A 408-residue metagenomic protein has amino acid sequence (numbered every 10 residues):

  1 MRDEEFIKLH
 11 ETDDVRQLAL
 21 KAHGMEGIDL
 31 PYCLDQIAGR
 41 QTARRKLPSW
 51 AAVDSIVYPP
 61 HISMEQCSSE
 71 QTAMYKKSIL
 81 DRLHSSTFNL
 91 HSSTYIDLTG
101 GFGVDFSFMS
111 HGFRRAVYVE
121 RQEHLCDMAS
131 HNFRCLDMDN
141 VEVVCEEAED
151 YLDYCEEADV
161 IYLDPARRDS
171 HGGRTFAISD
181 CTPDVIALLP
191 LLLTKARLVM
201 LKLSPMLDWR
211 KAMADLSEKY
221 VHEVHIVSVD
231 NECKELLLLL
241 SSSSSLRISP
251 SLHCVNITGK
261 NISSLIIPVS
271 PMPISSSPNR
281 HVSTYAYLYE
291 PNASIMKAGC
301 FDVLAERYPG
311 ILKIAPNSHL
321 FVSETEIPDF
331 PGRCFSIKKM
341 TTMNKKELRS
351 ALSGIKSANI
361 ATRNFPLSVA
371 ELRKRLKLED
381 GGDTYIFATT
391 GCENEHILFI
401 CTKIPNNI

Functional and structural regions predicted by a protein language model:
M1-I408: SAM-dependent transferase fold signal centered on methyltransferase-like domains, encompassing both Class I
